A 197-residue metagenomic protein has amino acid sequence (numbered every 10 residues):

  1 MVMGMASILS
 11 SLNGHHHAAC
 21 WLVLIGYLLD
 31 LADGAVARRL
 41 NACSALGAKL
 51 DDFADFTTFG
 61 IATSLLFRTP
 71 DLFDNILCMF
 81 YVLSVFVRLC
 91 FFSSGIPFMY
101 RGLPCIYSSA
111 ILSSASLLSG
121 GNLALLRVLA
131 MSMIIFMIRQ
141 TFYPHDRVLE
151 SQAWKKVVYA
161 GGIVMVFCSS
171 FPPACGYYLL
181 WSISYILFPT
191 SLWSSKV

Functional and structural regions predicted by a protein language model:
M1, I25-G26, K49-A54, N75 (+3 more regions): Hydrophobic alpha-helical transmembrane segments
M1-I8, F56-T63, M79-L89, A110 (+3 more regions): Hydrophobic alpha-helical transmembrane segments of multipass integral membrane proteins
M1-K49, T63, D74-V82: Membrane-embedded alpha-helical segments that form the functional core of polytopic membrane enzymes, especially those
A6-W21, T57-M79, S113-V128, S169-G176: Helix-coil boundary and interhelical linker segments in multi-pass alpha-helical membrane proteins
L28-D33, L72-C90, A124-T141: Hydrophobic, membrane-facing alpha-helical anchors
D33-C43, S84-M99, I138-H145, L187-V197: C-terminal ends of transmembrane helices
R39-L103: Internal catalytic or translocation cores that form aromatic/hydrophobic pockets or channels for amphipathic metabolites
R101-V197: C-terminal membrane-associated helical module and adjoining short loops/tails
